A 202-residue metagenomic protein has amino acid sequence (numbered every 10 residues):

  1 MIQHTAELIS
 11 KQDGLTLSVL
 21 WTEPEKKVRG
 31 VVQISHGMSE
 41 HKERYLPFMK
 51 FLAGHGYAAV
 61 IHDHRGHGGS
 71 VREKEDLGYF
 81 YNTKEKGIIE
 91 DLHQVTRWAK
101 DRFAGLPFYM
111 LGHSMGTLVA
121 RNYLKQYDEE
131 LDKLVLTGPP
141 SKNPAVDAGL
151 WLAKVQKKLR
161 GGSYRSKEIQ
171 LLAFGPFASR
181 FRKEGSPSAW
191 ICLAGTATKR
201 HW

Functional and structural regions predicted by a protein language model:
M1-K26: N-terminal cap/lid segment of alpha/beta-hydrolase-fold proteins
V32, H36-E40: Active-site glycine-rich loops that stabilize anionic/oxyanionic intermediates across multiple enzyme folds
S35, H62-H64, T137: Alpha/beta-hydrolase
R44, M49-E75: Conserved alpha/beta-hydrolase
F80-K100: Alpha/beta-hydrolase active-site loop
R102-S114: Alpha/beta-hydrolase fold nucleophile elbow
G112-N122: Glycine-rich nucleophile elbow surrounding the catalytic serine of serine-hydrolase chemistry
A120-H201: Alpha/beta-hydrolase-fold enzymes
